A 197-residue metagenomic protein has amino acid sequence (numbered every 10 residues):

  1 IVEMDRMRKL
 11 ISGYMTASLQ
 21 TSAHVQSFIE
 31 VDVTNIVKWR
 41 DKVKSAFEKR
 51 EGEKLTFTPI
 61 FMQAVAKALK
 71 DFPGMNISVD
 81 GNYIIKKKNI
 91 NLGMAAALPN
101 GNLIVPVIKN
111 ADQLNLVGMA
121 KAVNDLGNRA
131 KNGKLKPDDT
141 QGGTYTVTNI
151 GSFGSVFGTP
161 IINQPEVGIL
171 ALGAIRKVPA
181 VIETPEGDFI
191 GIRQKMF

Functional and structural regions predicted by a protein language model:
I1-F197: C-terminal catalytic/motor cores of large multi-domain enzyme assemblies
